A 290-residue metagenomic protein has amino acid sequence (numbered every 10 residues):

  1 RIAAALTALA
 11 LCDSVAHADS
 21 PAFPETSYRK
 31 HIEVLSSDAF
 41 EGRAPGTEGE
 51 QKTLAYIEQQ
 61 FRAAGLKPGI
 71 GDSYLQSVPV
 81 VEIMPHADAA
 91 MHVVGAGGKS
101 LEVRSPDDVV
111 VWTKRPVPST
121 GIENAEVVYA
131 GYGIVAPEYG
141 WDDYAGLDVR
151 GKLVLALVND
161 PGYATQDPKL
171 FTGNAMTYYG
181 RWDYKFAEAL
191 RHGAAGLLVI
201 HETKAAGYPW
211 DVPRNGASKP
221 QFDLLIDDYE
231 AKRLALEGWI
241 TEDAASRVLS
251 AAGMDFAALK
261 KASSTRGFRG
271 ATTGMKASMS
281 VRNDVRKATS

Functional and structural regions predicted by a protein language model:
A3-S14: Bacterial N-terminal signal peptides
A16-G69, A244-A245, A251: N-terminal hydrophobic or amphipathic helices/low-complexity stretches enriched in small/hydrophobic/Pro/Gly
S20, G180-R181, A277-M279: NTP/phosphate- and nucleic-acid-binding module
P21, R43, T47, A175 (+2 more regions): Hydrophobic alpha-helical scaffolding
P24, R104-L236: Extracellular/luminal Protease-associated
Y28-I32, Y163-T165, T265-A271: Active-site-adjacent bridging/hinge elements
E41-P168, T273-K276, S280-S290: Noncatalytic luminal/extracellular "stalk/propeptide" segments of secretory-pathway proteins
R191-K204, Y208, R214-T289: Long, well-ordered, tryptophan-enriched scaffold segments
